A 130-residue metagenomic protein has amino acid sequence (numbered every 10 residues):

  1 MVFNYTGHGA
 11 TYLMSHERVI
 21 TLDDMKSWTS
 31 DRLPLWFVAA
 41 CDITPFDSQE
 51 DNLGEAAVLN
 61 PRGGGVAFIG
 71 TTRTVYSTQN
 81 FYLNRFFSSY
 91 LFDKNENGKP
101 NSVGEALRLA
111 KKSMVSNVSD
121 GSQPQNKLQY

Functional and structural regions predicted by a protein language model:
M1-D51: Catalytic-core segments of thiol-dependent peptidases
A39-Y130: Active-site-proximal C-terminal subdomain of hydrolase catalytic domains
